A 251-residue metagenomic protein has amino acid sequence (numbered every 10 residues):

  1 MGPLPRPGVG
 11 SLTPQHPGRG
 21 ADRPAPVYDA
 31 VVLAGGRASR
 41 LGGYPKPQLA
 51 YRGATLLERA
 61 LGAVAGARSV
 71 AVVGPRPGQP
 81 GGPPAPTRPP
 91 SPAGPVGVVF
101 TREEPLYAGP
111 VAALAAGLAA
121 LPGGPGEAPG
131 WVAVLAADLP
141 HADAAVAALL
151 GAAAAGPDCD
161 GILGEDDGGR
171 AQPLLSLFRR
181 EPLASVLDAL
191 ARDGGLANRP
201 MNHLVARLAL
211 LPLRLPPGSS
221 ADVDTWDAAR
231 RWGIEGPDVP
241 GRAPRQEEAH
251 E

Functional and structural regions predicted by a protein language model:
M1-D29, D227-E251: SAM-dependent methyltransferases
H16-S219, W226-D227, P237: Nucleotide and nucleotide-moiety/phosphate-recognizing core
G218-A221, Q246: Short linear loop/turn motifs
